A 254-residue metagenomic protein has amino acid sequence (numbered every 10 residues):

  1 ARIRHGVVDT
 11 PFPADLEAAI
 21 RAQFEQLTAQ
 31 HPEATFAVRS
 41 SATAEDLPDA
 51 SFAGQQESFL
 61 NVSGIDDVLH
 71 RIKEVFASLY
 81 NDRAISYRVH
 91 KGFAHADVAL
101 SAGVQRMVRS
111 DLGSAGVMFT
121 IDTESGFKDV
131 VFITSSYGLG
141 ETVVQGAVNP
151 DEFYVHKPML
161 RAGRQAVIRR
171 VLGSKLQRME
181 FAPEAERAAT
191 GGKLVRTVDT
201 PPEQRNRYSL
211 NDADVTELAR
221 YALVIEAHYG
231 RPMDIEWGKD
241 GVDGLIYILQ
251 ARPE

Functional and structural regions predicted by a protein language model:
A1-G103, V195-M233, K239-Q250, E254: N-terminal beta-alpha lobe that positions the nucleotide/phosphoryl donor in ATP/NTP-coupled carboxylate activation
T10, E45, D111-L112, K175-L176: A periodicity- and composition-biased signal for non-globular, repetitive helical segments
S58-L160, R164: NTP-handling and nucleic-acid-processing catalytic cores
V130-D234, K239-V242: Conserved catalytic alpha/beta cores of large enzymes that bind or transform nucleotide phosphates and polynucleotides
